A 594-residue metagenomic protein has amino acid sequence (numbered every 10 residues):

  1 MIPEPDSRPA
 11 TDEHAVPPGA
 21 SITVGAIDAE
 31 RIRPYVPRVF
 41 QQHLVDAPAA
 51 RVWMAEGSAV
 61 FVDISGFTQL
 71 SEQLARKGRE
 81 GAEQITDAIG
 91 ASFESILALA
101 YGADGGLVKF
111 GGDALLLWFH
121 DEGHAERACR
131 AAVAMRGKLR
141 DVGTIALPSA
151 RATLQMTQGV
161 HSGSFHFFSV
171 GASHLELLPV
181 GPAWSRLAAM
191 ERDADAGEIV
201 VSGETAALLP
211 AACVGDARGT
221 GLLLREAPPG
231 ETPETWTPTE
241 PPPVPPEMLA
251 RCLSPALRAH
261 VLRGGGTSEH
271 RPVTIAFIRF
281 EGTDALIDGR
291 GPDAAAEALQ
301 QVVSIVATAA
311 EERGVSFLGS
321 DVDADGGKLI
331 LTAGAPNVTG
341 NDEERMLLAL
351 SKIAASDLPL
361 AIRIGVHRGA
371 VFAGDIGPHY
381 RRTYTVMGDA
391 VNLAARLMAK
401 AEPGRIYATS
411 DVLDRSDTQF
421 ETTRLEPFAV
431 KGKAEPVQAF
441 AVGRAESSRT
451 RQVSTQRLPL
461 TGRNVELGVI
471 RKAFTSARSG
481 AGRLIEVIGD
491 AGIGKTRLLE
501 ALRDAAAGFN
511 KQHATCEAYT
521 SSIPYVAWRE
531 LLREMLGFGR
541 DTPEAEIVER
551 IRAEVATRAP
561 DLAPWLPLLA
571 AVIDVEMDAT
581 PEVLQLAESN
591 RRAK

Functional and structural regions predicted by a protein language model:
M1-G57, L249, A256: PAS-family sensory modules
M1-P9, H14-V16, A59, F67 (+10 more regions): Key residue(s) within conserved catalytic/signature motifs
E56, E72-A75, E126-G137, V142 (+3 more regions): Conserved cytosolic headpiece of P-type ATPases
E72, F119-E122, R140, T332-P336: Residue-level recognition of strand-loop junctions within catalytic nucleotide-signaling folds
L74-A88, L107, R127, I287-V302 (+1 more regions): Conserved catalytic/dimerization core of cyclic nucleotide/dinucleotide signaling enzymes
L99-D104: Active-site palm subdomain of RNA-directed nucleic acid polymerases
G219-A227: Terminal amphipathic helices with adjacent charged low-complexity linkers/tails
